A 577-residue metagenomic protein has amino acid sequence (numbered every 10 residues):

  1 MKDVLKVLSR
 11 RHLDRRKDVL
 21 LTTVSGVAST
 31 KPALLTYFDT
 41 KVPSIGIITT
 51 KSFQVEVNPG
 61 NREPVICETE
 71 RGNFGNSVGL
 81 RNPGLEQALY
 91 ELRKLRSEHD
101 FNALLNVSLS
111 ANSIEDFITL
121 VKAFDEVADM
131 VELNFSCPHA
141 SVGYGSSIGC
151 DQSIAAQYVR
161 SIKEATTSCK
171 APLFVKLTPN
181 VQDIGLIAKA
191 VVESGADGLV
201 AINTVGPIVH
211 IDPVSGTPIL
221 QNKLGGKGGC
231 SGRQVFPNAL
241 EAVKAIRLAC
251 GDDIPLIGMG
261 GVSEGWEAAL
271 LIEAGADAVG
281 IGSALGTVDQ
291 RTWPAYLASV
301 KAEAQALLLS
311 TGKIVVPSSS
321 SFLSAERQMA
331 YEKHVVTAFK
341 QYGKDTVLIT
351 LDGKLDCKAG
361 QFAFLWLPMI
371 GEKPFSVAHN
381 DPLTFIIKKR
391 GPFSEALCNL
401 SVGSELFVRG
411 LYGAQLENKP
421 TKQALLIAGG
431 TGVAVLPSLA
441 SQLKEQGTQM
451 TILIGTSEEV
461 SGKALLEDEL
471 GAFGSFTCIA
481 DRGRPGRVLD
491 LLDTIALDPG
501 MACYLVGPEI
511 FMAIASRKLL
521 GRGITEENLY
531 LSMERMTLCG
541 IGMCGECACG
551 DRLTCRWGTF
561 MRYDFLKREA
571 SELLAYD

Functional and structural regions predicted by a protein language model:
M1-K2, C230-D253, S263-A330: Alpha/beta catalytic cores of nucleotide-metabolism and tRNA/nucleoside-modifying enzymes
P32-T40, E115-D125, V181-S194, L248 (+2 more regions): Catalytic cores of alpha/beta
T50-V55, N134-H139, G198-I208, G261-V262 (+1 more regions): Glycine-rich phosphate-binding active-site loops on the catalytic face of alpha/beta enzymes
G60-E70, H210-K227, E273, S283-L309 (+1 more regions): C-terminal helical cap(s) of enzyme catalytic domains, especially alpha/beta-barrels
F74, N82, P138-S153, I187-D252 (+2 more regions): Glycine/Thr-rich beta-alpha phosphate-binding loop at enzyme active sites
R327-F407, S457-E458: Ferredoxin-reductase
P392-L538: FNR/FR-type flavoprotein reductase catalytic core
V435, E509-I510, E534-T559: Local cysteine-cluster metal-coordination motifs and their immediate loop/turn environment, predominantly Fe-S cluster
